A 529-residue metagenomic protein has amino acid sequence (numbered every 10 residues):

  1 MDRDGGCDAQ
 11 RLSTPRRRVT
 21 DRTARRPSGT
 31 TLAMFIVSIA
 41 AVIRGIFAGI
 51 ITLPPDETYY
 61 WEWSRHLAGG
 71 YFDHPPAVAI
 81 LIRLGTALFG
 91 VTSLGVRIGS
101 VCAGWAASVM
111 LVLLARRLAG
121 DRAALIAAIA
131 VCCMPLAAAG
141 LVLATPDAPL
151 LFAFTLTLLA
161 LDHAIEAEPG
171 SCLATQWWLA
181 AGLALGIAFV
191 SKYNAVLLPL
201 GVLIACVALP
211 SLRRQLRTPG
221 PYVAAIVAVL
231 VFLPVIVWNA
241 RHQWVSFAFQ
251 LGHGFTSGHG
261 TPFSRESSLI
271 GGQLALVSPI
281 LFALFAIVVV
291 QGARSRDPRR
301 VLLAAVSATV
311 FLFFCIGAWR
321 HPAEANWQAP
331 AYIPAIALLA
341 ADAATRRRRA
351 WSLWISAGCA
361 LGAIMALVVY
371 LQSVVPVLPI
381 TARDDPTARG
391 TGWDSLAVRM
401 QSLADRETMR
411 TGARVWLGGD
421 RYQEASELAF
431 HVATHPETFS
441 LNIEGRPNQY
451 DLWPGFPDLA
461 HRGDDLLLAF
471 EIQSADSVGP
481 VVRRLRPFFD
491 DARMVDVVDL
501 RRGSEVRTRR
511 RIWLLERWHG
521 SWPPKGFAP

Functional and structural regions predicted by a protein language model:
M34, I98-A119, L156: Transmembrane-helix motifs of polytopic, lipid-linked glycan transferases
V37, A127-P135, L185, F189 (+1 more regions): Short helix- or helix-capping micro-motifs that position conserved polar/aromatic residues at function-defining sites
S108-M110, A130, P149-P169, W177-L185 (+1 more regions): Specific aromatic-rich, kink-prone transmembrane helix
R116-R122, T157-W177, I287, Q291-S295: Membrane-interface transmembrane helices that cradle and orient dolichyl/undecaprenyl
A127-A128, Q176-K192, V227-V229, F311-C315: Membrane-interface alpha helices of multi-pass inner-membrane proteins
L136, V142-P149: Short acidic/glycine- and proline-prone juxtamembrane loop motifs at membrane-interface regions of multi-pass membrane
I187, P199-R299, V306, V310-H321: Transmembrane-lumen/periplasm boundary regions of multi-pass, lipid-linked membrane glycan transferases
A325, W351-A413, R421-F439, I443-Y450 (+2 more regions): Membrane-proximal, lumen/periplasm-facing interface regions of secretory-pathway glyco- and lipid-modifying enzymes
